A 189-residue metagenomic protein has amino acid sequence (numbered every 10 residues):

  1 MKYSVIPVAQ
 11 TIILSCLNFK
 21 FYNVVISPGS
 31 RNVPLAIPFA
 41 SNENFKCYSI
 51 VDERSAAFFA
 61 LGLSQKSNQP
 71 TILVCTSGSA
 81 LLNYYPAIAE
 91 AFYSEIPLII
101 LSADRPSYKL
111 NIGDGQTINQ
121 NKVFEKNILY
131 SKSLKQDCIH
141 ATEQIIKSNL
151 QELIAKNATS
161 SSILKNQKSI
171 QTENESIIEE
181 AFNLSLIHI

Functional and structural regions predicted by a protein language model:
M1-S79: Thiamine diphosphate
V33, R54-A57, A80-L82, R105-L110 (+1 more regions): Short gly/pro/ser/thr-enriched loop/turn and capping motifs at secondary-structure boundaries
L35-P38, L61, Y84-P86, L110-D114 (+1 more regions): Short acidic, glycine/serine/threonine-rich loops at helix termini
Q69, Q116-S161: Conserved thiamine diphosphate
V74-T76, P97-D104, E125, K135 (+1 more regions): Short beta-strand segments
A89-Y108, Q120-N127: Hydrophobic or amphipathic alpha-helical targeting/insertion segments
I187-I189: Conserved small/polar residues in nucleotide/adenosyl-binding loops
